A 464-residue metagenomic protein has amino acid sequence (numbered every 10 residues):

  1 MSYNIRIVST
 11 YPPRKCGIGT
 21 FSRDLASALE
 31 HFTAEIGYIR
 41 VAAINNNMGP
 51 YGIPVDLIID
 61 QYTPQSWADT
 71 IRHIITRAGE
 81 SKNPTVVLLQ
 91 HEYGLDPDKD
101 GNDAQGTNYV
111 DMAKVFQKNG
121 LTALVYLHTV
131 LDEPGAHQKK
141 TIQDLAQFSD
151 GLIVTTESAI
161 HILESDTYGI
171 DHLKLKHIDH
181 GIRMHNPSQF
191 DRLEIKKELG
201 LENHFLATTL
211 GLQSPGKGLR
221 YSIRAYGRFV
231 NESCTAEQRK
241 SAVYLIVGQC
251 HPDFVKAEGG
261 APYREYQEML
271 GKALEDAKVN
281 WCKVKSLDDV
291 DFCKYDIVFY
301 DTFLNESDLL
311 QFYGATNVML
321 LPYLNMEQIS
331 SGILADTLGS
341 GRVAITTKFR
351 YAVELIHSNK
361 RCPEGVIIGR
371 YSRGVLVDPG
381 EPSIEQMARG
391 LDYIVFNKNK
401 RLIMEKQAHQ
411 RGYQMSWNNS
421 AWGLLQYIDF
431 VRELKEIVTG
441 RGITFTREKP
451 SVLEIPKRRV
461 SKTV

Functional and structural regions predicted by a protein language model:
Q117, G248-C250, A257-S307, Y371: Nucleotide-activated donor-binding/catalytic signature segment of Leloir-type glycosyltransferases, i.e., the conserved
Q147-Q189: Donor nucleotide-sugar binding/catalytic pocket of nucleotide-sugar-dependent glycosyltransferases
P187-L201: A short helix/loop element that forms part of the nucleotide-sugar donor recognition site in Leloir-type
L201-K217, I223-G227, Y244-V247: Conserved donor-binding/catalytic core segment of Leloir-type glycosyltransferases
C293-Y295, Q311-Q328, R342: Acidic donor-binding loop of glycosyltransferase active sites
V353-D392: Change "using UDP/GDP/dTDP sugars" to "using nucleotide sugars
Q386, Y393, K400-Q414, Q426: A short, well-ordered alpha-helix in the C-terminal region of glycosyltransferases
G390-F396, W417-V464: C-terminal alpha-helical cap of glycosyltransferases
